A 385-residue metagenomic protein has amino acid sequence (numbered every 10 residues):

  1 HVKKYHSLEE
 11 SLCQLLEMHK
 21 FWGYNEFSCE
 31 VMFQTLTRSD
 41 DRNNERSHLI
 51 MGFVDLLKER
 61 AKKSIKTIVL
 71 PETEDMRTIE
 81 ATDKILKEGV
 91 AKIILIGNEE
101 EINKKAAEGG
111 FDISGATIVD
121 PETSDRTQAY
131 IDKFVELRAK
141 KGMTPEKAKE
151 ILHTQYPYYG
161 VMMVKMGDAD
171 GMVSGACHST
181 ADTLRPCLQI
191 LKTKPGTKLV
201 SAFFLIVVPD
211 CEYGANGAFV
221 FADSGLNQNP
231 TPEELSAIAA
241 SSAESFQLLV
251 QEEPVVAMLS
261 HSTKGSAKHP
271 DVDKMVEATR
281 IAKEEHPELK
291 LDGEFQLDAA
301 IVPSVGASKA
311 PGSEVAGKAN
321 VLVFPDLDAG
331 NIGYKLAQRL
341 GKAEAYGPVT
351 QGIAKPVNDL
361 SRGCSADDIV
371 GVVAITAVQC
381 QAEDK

Functional and structural regions predicted by a protein language model:
Y5-H6: Short terminal hydrophobic/aromatic SLiMs and anchors at protein ends
T35-T37: Ala/Thr-enriched low-complexity intrinsically disordered regions
I50-A316, V321-K385: Anion-binding alpha/beta catalytic cores of soluble intermediary-metabolism enzymes, centered on
